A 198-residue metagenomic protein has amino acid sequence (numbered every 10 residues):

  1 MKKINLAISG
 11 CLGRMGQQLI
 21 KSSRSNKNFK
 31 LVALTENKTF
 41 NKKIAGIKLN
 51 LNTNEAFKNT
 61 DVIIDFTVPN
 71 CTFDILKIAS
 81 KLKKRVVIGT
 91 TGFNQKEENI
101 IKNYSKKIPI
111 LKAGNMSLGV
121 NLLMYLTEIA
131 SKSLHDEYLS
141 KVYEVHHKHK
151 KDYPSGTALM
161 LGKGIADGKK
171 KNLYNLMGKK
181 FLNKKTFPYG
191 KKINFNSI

Functional and structural regions predicted by a protein language model:
N5-N54, D136-I198: C-terminal substrate-binding/catalytic lobe of Rossmann-fold NAD(P)-dependent oxidoreductases
L31, L49, V86-V87, I110: Hydrophobic beta-strand scaffold residues
T60: An anion/phosphate-binding loop that grips the pyrophosphate of nucleotide cofactors and donors
I63-I64: N-terminal Rossmann-like NAD(P) cofactor-binding module of classical short-chain dehydrogenase/reductase
T67-V68, S197: Short glycine-/small-residue-rich Rossmann-like dinucleotide-binding loops
L76-L82, G89-L111, L118-A130: Rossmann-fold NAD(P)-binding glycine/threonine-rich loop
I129-E137: A charged, well-structured terminal subsegment
